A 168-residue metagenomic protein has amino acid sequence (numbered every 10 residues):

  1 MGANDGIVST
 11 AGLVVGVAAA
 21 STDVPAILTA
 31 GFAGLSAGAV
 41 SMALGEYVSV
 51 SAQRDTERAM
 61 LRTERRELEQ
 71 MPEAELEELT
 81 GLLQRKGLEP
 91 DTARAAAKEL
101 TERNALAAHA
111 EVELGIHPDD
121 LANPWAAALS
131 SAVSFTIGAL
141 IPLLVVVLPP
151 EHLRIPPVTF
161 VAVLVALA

Functional and structural regions predicted by a protein language model:
M1-V14, P118-L144: Transmembrane alpha-helical segments and their cytosolic interface motifs in multi-pass membrane proteins
N4, V50-A132: Cytosol/matrix-facing amphipathic helices and coiled-coil assembly/linker segments of eukaryotic membrane proteins
V8, G12-L13, S41-Q53, A107-E111 (+2 more regions): Alpha-helical transmembrane segments and their lipid-water interface positions in multi-pass membrane proteins
V15-A30, L144-I155: Helix-coil boundary and interhelical linker segments in multi-pass alpha-helical membrane proteins
V24, A30-D55, E99: Selected alpha-helical membrane-embedding segments in polytopic membrane proteins
I27-F32, A128-A132, P156-V161: Hydrophobic alpha-helical transmembrane segments
G34, F135, V163-L167: Residue-level recognition of pore/gate-forming positions within transmembrane alpha-helices of multi-pass
I141-P142, P157-A168: Transmembrane alpha-helical segments of integral membrane proteins
